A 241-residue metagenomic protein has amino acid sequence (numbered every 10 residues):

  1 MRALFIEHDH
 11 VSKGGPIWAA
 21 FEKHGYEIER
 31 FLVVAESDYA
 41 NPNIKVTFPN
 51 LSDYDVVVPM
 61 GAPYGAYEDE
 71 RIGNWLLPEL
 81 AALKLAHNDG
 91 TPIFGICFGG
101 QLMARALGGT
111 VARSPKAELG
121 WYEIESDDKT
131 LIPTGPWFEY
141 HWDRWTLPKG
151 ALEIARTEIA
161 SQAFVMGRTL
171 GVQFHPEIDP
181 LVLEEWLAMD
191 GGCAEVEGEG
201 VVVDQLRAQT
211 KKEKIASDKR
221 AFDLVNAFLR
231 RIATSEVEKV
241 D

Functional and structural regions predicted by a protein language model:
R2-F21, V34: N-terminal beta1-alpha1 ligand-phosphate binding loop
F5, A112, S126-D241: Amide-donor transfer/coupling interface in amidating biosynthetic enzymes
G15-P16, E68-E70, A104-A106, P148-K149 (+2 more regions): Short glycine-/acidic-enriched loop or helix-start segments at secondary-structure transitions that form or flank
E22-I93: Flexible gly/pro-rich beta->alpha loop and the following alpha-helix that scaffold active-site loops
L83-T110: Catalytic nucleophile loop
V111-E118: Short, electropositive alpha-helical surface patch
